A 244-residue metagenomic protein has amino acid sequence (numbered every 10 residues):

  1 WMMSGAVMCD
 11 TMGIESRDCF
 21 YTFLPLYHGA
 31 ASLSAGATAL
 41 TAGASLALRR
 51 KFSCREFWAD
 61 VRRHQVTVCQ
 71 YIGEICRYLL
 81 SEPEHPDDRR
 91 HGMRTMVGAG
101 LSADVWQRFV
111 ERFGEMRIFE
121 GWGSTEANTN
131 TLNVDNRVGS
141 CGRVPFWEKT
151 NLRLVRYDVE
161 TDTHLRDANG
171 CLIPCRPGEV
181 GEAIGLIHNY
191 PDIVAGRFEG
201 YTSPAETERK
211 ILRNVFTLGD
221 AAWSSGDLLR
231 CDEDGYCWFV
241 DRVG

Functional and structural regions predicted by a protein language model:
M2-C19, Y27-T67, E82: Conserved AMP-binding/adenylation subdomain of ANL enzymes
A6, R77, Q107: Active-site phosphate/pyrophosphate- and oxyanion-stabilizing loops and adjacent acidic/basic residues in soluble
M12, T41-A44, W58-A59, R63-Y71 (+5 more regions): Gly/Ser/Thr-rich phosphate-binding loop
C19-T22, A183-I184: Short, well-ordered beta-strand segments
T22, L48, Y71, S224-S225 (+1 more regions): A structural signal for the hydrophobic beta-strands that form the central parallel beta-sheet of Rossmann-like
L24-P25, R49-R50, I72, G98-A99: Glycine- and other small-residue-rich loops at beta-strand/loop junctions that grip anionic moieties
S53, I75-C76: Alpha-helix capping/helix-boundary segments
C171-G244: Conserved ATP-binding/catalytic segment of the ANL
